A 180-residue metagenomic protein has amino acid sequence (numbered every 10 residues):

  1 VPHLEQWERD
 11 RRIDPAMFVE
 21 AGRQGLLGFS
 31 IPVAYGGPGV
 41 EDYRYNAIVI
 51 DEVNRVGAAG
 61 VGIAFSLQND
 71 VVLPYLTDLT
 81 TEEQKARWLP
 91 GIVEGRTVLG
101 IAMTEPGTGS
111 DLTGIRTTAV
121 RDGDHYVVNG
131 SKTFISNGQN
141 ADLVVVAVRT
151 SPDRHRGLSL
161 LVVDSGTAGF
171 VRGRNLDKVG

Functional and structural regions predicted by a protein language model:
V1-S66, L79, E83-R87, G91-E94 (+1 more regions): Amphipathic, small/basic residue-rich leader segments at the start of a protein or domain
D70-L79: Helix-loop "lid/cap" segments that line or gate small-molecule binding pockets
L76, D111-I115, G138-N140, R172-N175: Short acidic, glycine/serine/threonine-rich loops at helix termini
T108-D111, Y126: Hydrophobic, small-residue-rich alpha-helical packing segments that form membrane-like cores
T117-V120: A structural signal for short hydrophobic beta-strand segments in well-ordered beta-sheet cores
H125-R174: A short core secondary-structure module
D177-G180: Short, intrinsically disordered, charge-balanced linker/junction segments flanking boundaries in proteins
